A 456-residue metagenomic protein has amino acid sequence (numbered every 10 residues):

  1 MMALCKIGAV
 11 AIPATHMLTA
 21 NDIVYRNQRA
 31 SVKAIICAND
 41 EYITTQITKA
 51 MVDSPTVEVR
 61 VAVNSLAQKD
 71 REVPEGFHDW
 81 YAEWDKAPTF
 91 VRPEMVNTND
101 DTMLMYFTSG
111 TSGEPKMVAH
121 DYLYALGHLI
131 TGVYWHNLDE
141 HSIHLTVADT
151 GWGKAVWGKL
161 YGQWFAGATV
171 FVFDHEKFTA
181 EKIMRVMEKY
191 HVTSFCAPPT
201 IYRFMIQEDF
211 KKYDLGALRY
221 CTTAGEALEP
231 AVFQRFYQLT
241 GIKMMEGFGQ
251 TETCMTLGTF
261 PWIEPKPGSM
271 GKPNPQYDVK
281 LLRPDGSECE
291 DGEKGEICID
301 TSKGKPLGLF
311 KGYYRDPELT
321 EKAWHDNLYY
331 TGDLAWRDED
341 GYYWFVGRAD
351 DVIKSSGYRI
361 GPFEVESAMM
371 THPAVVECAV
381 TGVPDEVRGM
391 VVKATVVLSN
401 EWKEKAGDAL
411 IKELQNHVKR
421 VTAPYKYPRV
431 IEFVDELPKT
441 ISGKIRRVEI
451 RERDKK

Functional and structural regions predicted by a protein language model:
K6-A82, N400-W402: Structural core segment of the AMP-binding/adenylate-forming
L18-Q28, K33-D40, F195, P306 (+4 more regions): AMP-binding/adenylate-forming catalytic core of the ANL superfamily
V61-Q68, E75-F107, E114, N137-I143 (+1 more regions): Conserved pre-ATP/AMP-binding loop-to-beta segment of ANL
V63-N64, R420-K444: AMP-binding/adenylate-forming catalytic domain of the ANL superfamily
Y81-A82, F165, V192-A197, I206-K266 (+1 more regions): Gly/Ser/Thr-rich phosphate-binding loop
M103-G127: Conserved AMP-binding A3 loop
L126-T193, F204, E208: Conserved AMP-binding/adenylation subdomain of ANL enzymes
Q276, S287-K322, I360: Conserved ATP/PPi-binding loop(s) of AMP-dependent carboxylate-activating enzymes
